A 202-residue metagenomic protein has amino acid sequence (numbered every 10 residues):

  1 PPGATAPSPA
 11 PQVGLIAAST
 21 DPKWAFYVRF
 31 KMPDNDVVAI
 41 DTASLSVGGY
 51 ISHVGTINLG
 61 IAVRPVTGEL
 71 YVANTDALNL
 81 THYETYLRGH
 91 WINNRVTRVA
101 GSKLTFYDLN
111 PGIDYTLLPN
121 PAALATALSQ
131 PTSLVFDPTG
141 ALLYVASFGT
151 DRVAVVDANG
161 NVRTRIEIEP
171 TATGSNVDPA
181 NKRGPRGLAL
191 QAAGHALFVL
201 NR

Functional and structural regions predicted by a protein language model:
P1-T20, A25, M32, S46-T56 (+2 more regions): Surface-exposed loop and turn segments in beta-propeller and other repeat-based domains that flank or scaffold
V28-P33, Y83-I92, F148-G149, R202: Short, solvent-exposed loop/turn segments at conserved positions within beta-propeller repeat blades
P33, I57-N58, I92, Q130 (+2 more regions): Beta-rich catalytic cores
P33-T42, G89-G101: Beta-propeller blade signature
R64-T67, P138-G140, A192-G194: Residue-level detector of Asp-centered blade-edge/turn motifs that repeat once per structural unit in beta-propeller
V72-A73, V145, V199: Residue position within the beta-strands of beta-propeller blades
D76-L78, G149: Residue-level signature of beta-propeller blades and closely related beta-rich strand-turn architectures in secreted
